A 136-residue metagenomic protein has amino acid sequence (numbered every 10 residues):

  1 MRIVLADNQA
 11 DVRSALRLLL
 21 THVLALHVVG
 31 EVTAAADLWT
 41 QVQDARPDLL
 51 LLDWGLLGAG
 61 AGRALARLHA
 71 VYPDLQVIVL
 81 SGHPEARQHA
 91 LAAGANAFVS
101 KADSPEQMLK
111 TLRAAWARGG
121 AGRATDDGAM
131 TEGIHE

Functional and structural regions predicted by a protein language model:
M1-V12, L16, L20, L50: Conserved acidic segment of CheY-like receiver
R2, H27-V28, R46-D48, Q76: Structural signature of beta-strand start/N-cap positions in the alpha/beta core of ABC transporter nucleotide-binding
E31-L49: Acidic, metal-coordinating helix/loop segments flanking the phosphotransfer/catalytic sites of two-component signaling
A35, L51-L68: Conserved phosphotransfer microenvironments
Q43-A45, R67-D74, A93: Conserved phosphotransfer cores of two-component systems
R63, H83-V99, D103, Q107-K110: Alpha4 helix (beta4-alpha4-beta5 surface) of REC/receiver domains from two-component response regulators
I78-L80: Hydrophobic/aromatic residues positioned on beta-strands within the core alpha/beta folds
R113-T131, H135-E136: The C-terminal output helix
